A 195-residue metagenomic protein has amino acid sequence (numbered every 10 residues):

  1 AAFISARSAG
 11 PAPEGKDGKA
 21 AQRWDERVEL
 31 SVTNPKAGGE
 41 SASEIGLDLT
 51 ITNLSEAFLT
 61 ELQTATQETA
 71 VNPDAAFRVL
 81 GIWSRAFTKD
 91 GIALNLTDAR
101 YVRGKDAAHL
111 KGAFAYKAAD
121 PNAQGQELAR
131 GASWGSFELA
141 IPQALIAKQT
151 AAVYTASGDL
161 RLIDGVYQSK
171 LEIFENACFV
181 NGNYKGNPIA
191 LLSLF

Functional and structural regions predicted by a protein language model:
A1-F195: Glycine-rich, small/hydroxylated-residue low-complexity segments
